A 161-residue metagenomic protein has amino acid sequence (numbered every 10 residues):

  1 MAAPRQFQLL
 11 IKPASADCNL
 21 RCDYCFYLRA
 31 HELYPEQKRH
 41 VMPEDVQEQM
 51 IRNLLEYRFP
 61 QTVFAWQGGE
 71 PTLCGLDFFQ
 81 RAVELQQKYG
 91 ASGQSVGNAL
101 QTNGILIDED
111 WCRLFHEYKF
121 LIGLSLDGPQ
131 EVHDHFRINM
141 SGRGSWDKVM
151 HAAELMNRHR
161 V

Functional and structural regions predicted by a protein language model:
P4-D45: Canonical Radical SAM [4Fe-4S] cluster-binding loop centered on the CxxxCxxC motif and its immediate flanking residues
P13, G68-G69, T102: Short glycine-centered, acidic/aromatic-flanked micro-motifs in structured strand/loop junctions that mark active-site
L28-H31, W66-E70, R137: Short, histidine-centered active-site or binding-site loop motifs used for metal coordination, general acid-base
L33-E36, T72-L76: A generic structural signal for short coil/turn motifs at secondary-structure boundaries
K38-M42, P71, S141: Pocket-edge positions in alpha/beta enzyme catalytic cores
I51-R52, E56-A65, C74-V161: Radical SAM/AdoMet-radical enzyme domain recognition
